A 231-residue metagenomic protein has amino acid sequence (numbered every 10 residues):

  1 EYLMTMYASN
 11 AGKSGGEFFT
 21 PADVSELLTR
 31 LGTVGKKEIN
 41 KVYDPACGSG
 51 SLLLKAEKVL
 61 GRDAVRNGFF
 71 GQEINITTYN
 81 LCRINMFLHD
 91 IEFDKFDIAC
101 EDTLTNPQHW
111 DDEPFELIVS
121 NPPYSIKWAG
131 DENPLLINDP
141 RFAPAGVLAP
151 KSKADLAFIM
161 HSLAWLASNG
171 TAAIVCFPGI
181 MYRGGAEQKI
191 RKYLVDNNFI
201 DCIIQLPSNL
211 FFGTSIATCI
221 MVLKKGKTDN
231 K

Functional and structural regions predicted by a protein language model:
E1-A8: Long recognition/docking surfaces used for binding and targeting
N10, E17, P107-D111, L163-W165 (+1 more regions): Replace "in large, NTP-powered and nucleic-acid-processing enzymes" with "in large, NTP-powered factors and other
S14-S120, S125-K127, E132-L136, R141-F142 (+3 more regions): Conserved S-adenosyl-L-methionine
P122, L223-K225: C-terminal beta-strand of the catalytic ATP-binding
R141, A145-A149: A detector for short, charged/polar N-terminal pre-domain segments
L148-L223: Conserved Class I SAM-dependent methyltransferase catalytic core
K227-K231: Short, intrinsically disordered, charge-balanced linker/junction segments flanking boundaries in proteins
